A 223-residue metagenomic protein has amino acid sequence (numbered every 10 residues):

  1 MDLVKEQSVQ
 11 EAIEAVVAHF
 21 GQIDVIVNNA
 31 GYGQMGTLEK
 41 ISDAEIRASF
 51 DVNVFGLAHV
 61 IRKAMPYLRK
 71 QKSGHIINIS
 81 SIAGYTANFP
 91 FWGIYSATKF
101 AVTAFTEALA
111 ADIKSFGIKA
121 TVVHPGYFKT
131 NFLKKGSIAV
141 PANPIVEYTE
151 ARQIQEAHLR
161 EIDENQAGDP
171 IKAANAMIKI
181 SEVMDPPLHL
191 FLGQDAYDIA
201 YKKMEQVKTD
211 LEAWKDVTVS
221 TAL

Functional and structural regions predicted by a protein language model:
M1-E11, D43: The beta1-alpha1 cofactor-binding region of Rossmann-like NAD(H)/NADP(H)-dependent oxidoreductases
Q7-G21: Conserved amphipathic alpha-helix within the SDR
T37-L38, E45-R47: Substrate-binding pocket helix/loop in short-chain dehydrogenase/reductase
I41, A87-S96, A108: Active-site loop-to-helix junction immediately N-terminal to the catalytic Tyr of the SDR YXXXK motif in Rossmann-fold
I61, T98: Active-site helix of classical SDR
S81: Residue(s) in the substrate-gating loop at a strand-loop-helix junction that position the organic substrate next
S115-P186: SDR active-site lid
